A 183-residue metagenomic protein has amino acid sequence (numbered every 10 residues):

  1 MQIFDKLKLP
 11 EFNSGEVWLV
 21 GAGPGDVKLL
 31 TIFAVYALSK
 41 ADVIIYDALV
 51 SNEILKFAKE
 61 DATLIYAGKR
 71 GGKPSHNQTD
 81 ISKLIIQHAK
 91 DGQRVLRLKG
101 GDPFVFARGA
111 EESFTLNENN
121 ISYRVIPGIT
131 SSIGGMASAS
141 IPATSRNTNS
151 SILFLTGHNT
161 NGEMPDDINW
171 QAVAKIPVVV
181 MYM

Functional and structural regions predicted by a protein language model:
M1-A22, I32-I126, G134: Class I S-adenosyl-L-methionine
D26, D102-I176: Class I SAM-dependent methyltransferase SAM-binding "motif I" and its flanking Rossmann-like core
V179-Y182: Active-site rim beta-loop-alpha module in soluble metabolic enzymes
